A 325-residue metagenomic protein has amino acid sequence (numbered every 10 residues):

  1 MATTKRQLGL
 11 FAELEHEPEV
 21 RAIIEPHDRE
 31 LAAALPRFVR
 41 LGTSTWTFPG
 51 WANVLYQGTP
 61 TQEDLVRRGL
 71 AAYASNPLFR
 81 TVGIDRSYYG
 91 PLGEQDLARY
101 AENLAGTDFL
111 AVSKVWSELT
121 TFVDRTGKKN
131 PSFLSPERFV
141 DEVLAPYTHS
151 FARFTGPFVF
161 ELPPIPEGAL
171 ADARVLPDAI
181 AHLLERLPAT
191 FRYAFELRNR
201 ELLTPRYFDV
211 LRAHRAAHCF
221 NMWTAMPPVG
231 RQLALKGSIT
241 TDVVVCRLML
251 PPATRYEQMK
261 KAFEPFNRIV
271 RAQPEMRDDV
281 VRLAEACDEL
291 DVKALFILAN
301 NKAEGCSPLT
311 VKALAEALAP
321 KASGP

Functional and structural regions predicted by a protein language model:
M1-P325: Residues lining hydrophobic/aromatic ligand-binding pockets adjacent to catalytic sites
